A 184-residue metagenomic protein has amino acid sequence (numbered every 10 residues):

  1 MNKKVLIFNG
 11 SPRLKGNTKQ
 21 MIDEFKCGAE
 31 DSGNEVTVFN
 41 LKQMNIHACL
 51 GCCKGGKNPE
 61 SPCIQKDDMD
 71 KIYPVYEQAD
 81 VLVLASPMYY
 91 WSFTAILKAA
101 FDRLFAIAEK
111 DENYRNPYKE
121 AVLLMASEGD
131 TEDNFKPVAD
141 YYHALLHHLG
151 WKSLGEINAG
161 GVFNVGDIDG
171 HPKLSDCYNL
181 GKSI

Functional and structural regions predicted by a protein language model:
M1-A85, Y89-I107, N164-I184: N-terminal beta1-alpha1-beta2 submodule of the flavodoxin-like/Rossmannoid cofactor-binding fold
G10, L41, M125-E128, A159: Cofactor-binding loop segments of dinucleotide-utilizing enzymes, especially the Rossmann-like FAD- and NAD(P)+-binding
N34, N113-N116, V162: Sparse recognition of residues in long alpha-helices and their boundaries
E35-N40, W151-A159: Short beta-strand elements in bilobed, periplasmic/extracellular small-molecule ligand-binding domains
N45-A48, P59-E60, E112, T131 (+3 more regions): Glycine-rich, flexible loop/turn motifs
I96, E109-G155: Short, glycine-/small-residue-rich phosphate/pyrophosphate-handling segment
